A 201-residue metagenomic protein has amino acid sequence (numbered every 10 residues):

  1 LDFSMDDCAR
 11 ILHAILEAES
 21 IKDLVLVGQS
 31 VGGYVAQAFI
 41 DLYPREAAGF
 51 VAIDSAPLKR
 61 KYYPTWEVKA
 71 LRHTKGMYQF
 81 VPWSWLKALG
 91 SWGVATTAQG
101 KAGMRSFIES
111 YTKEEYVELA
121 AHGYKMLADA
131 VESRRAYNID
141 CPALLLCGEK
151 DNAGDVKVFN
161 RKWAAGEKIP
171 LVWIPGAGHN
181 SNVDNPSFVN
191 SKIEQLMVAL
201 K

Functional and structural regions predicted by a protein language model:
L1-V27, S191: Active-site loop/oxyanion-hole signature of alpha/beta-hydrolase fold enzymes
L16, F39-I40: A conserved amphipathic alpha-helix that caps or lines the catalytic cleft of carbohydrate- and lipid-modifying enzymes
E17-D23, P44-R45, D140-C141: Active-site acidic short loop of glycosyltransferases
G28, G32, A36: Gly/Ala-rich beta-loop-alpha elbow adjacent to hydrolase catalytic centers
D41-L42, A48-Q79: Flexible "cap/lid" loop of the alpha/beta hydrolase fold
K61-T65, F80-N138: Conserved alpha/beta-hydrolase catalytic His-Asp/Glu region
L144-A177, V183: Conserved loop-alpha-helix segment in the C-terminal half of the alpha/beta-hydrolase fold that carries the catalytic
V183-Q195: Post-His helix in hydrolase/transferase enzymes
